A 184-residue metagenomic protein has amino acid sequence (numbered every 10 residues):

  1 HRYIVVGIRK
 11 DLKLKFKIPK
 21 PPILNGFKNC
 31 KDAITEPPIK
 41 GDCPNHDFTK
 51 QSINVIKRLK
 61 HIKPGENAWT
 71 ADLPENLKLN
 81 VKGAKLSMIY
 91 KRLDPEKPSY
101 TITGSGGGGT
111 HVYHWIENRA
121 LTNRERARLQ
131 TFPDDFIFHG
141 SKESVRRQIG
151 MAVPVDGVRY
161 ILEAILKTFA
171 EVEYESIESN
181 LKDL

Functional and structural regions predicted by a protein language model:
H1-S52, I56: Flexible, glycine-/basic-rich loop-and-beta segments that form/coincide with the SAM-dependent methyltransferase
H46-L184: C-terminal target-recognition/interaction regions appended to catalytic cores
